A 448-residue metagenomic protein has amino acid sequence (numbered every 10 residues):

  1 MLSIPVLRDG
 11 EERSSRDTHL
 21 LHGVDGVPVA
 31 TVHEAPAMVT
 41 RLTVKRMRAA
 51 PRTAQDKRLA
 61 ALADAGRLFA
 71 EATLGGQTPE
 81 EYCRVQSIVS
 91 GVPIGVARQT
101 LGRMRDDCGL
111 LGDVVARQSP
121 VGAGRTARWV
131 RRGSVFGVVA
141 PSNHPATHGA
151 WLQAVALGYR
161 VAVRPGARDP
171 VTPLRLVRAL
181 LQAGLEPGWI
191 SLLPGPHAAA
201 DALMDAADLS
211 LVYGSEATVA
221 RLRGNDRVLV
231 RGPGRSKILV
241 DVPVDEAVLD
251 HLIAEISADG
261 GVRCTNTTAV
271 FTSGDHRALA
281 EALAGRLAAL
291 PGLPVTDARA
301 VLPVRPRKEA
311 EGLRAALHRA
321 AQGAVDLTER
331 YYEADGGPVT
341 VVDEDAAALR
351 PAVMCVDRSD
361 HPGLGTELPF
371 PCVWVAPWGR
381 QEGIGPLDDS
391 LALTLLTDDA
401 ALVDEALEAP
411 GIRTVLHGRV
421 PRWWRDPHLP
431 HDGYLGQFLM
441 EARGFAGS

Functional and structural regions predicted by a protein language model:
M1-A127, A289: N-terminal Rossmann-like NAD(P)+-binding subdomain of aldehyde/semialdehyde dehydrogenases
H22-E34, T53-A70, A254-A258, T272-S273 (+2 more regions): Conserved C-terminal structural/oligomerization subdomain of aldehyde/semialdehyde dehydrogenase
A61-A72, R175, A179-G184, L249-D250 (+2 more regions): Generic non-transmembrane alpha-helical segments
D113-A254, H417, H428, D432 (+1 more regions): Rossmann-like NAD(P) dinucleotide-binding subdomain of oxidoreductase/dehydrogenase enzymes
Q182, L209, V219-R350, C355-V356: ALDH superfamily catalytic-core signature
S191-P194, R231-G232, L293-V304, T397-D398 (+1 more regions): A generic structural motif
A206-A207, N225-D226, T267, S390-L391 (+1 more regions): Short, well-ordered alpha-helix to beta-strand connector turns
